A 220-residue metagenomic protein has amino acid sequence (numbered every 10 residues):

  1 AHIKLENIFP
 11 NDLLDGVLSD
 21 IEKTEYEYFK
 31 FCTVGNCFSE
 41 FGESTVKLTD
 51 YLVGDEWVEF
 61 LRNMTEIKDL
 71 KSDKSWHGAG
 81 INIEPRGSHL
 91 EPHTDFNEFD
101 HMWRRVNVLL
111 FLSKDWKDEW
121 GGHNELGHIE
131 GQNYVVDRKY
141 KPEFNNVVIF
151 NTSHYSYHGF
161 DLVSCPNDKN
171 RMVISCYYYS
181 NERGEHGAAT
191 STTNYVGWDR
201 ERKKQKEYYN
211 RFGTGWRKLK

Functional and structural regions predicted by a protein language model:
H2-T65: Non-heme Fe(II)/2-oxoglutarate
K4, G80, N107, V173: Amphipathic alpha-helical recognition patches that constitute DNA-binding helices
P10, L14, T45, G54-V58 (+6 more regions): A structural signal for well-ordered alpha-helical scaffolds and beta->alpha junctions
D12-E25, I67-K68, H101-M102, G187-A189 (+1 more regions): Aromatic-rich, lipid-facing transmembrane alpha helices and their immediate juxtamembrane interface loops in integral
L18-E22, L52-R104, L110-D115: Non-heme Fe(II) oxygenase catalytic core, chiefly the N-lobe of the double-stranded beta-helix
Y28-F31, G35-C37, M64-K71, H77-N82 (+6 more regions): A structural signal for the main folded, soluble domain(s) of proteins
G87, D95-F99, W103-R104, K114-K220: Catalytic core of Fe(II)/2-oxoglutarate
